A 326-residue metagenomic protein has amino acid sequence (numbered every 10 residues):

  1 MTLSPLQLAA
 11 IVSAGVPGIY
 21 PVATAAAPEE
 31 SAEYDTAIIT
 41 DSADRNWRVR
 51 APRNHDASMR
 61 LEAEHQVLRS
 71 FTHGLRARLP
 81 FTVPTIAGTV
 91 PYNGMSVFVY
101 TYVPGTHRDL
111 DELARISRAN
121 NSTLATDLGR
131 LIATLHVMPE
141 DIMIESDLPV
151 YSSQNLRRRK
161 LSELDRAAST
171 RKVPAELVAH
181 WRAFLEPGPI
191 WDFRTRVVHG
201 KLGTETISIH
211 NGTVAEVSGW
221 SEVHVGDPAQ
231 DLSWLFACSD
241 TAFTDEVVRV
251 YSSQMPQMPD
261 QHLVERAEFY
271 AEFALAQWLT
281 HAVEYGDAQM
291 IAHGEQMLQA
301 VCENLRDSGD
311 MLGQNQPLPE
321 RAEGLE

Functional and structural regions predicted by a protein language model:
S4-I19, E140-H199: An alpha-helical support segment within catalytic cores of ATP-dependent transferases
P17-A27: Conserved N-terminal boundary motif of the eukaryotic protein kinase catalytic domain
A25-M143, D147: ATP-binding pocket architecture of kinase catalytic cores
E33-D41, V49, A183-Q230: Active-site acidic catalytic loop and adjacent metal/ATP-binding pocket of ATP-dependent phosphoryl transfer enzymes
D56, H107, I207, V225 (+1 more regions): Conserved protein kinase catalytic core
Y92, Y100-S117, V137, L161-A167 (+3 more regions): A glycine-centered beta->alpha junction motif in the catalytic cores of kinase/phosphotransferase enzymes
H210-P259: Active-site Asp-x-Gly
S253-E326: Helix-rich C-terminal or lid/interface subdomains of diverse kinases
